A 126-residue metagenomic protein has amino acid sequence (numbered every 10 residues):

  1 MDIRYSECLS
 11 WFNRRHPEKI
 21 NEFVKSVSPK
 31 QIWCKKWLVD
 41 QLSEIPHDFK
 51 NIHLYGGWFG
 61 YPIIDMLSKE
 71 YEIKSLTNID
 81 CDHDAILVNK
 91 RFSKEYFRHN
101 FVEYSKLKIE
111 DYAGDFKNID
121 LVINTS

Functional and structural regions predicted by a protein language model:
M1-H47: S-adenosyl-L-methionine
K30, F59-P62, D82-D84, E110-Y112 (+1 more regions): Short acidic, S/G/P-rich loop/turn micro-motifs used as interaction or catalytic elements
H47-G60: Conserved class I S-adenosyl-L-methionine
F59-E72: Conserved SAM-binding loop of SAM-dependent methyltransferases across substrates and taxa, primarily the Class I
K74-D80: Conserved SAM-binding motif I beta-strand of class I
D84-K117: S-adenosyl-L-methionine
N118-S126: A short SAM/SAH-binding and catalytic strip from SAM-dependent methyltransferases
